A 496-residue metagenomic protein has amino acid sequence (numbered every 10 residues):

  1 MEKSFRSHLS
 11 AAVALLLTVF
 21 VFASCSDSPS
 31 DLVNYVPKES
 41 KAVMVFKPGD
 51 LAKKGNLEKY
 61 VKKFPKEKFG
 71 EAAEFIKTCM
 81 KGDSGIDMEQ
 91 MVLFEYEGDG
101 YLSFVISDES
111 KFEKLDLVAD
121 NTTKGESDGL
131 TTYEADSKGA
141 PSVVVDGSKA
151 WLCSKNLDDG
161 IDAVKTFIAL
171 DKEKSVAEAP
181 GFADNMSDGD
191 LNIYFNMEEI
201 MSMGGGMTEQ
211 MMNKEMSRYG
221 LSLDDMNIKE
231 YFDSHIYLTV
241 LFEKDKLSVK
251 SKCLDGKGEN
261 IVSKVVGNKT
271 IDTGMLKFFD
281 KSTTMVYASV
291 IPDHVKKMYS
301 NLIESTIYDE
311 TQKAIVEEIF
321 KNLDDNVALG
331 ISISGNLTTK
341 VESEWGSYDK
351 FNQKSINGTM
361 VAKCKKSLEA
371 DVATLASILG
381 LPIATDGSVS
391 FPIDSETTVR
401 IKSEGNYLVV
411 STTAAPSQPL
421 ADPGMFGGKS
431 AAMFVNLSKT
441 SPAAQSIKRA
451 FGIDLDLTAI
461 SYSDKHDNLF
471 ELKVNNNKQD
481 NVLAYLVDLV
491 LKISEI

Functional and structural regions predicted by a protein language model:
E2-V13: Bacterial N-terminal signal peptides that target proteins for export
V21-S24: C-terminal motif of bacterial Sec signal peptides marking the signal peptidase cleavage site
S26-E39: Bacterial Sec signal peptide processing site at the extreme N-terminus
V43-M44, M80-D184, A328-A431, L472: Single conserved position on a long alpha-helix in the C-terminal lobe of the eukaryotic protein kinase
V45-E74: Post-signal-peptide N-terminal segment of Sec-exported extracytoplasmic proteins
L51-L57, M201-G204, H294-M298, P442-A443: Short, solvent-exposed loop/turn elements at domain surfaces
S175-I291, L437-I496: Leucine-rich, highly hydrophobic segment in Treponema pallidum outer-membrane-associated proteins
K264-N268, T273-G346, K350-G358, K363-E369: Extended non-catalytic domains of envelope/secretory-pathway proteins
